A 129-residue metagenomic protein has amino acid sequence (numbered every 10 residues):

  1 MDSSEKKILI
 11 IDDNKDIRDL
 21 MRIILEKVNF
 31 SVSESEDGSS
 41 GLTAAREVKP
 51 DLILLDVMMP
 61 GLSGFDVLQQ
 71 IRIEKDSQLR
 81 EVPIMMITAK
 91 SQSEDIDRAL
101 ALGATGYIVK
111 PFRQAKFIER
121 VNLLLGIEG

Functional and structural regions predicted by a protein language model:
M1-L9, A115-G129: Non-catalytic signal-transmission and effector/linker regions of two-component phosphorelay proteins
D19-K27: Charged docking surfaces used in two-component/phosphorelay signaling
N29-E36, A44, I108: Short hydrophobic/Thr-rich beta-strand motif most characteristic of the beta2 strand and flanking loop of CheY-like
D37-S40, S63-Q69: Acidic catalytic/metal-coordinating carboxylates
V48-L54: Active-site beta3 strand of CheY-like receiver
M59: Receiver (REC) domain active-site loop signature in two-component systems and cognate sites in sensor histidine kinases
D66, R80, S91-V109, K116-E119: Alpha4 helix (beta4-alpha4-beta5 surface) of REC/receiver domains from two-component response regulators
